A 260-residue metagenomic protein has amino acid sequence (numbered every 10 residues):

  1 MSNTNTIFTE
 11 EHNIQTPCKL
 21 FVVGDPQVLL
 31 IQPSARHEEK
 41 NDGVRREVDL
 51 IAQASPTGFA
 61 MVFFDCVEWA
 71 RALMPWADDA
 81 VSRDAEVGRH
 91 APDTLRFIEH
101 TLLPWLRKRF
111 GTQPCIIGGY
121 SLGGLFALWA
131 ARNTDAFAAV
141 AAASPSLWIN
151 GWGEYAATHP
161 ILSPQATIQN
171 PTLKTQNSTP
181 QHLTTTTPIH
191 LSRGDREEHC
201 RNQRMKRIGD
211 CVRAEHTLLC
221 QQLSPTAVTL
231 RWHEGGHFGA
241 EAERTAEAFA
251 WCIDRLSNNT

Functional and structural regions predicted by a protein language model:
S2-Q165, Q176-N177, Q181-T260: Non-catalytic cap/lid and distal C-terminal segments of serine-dependent acyl enzymes
